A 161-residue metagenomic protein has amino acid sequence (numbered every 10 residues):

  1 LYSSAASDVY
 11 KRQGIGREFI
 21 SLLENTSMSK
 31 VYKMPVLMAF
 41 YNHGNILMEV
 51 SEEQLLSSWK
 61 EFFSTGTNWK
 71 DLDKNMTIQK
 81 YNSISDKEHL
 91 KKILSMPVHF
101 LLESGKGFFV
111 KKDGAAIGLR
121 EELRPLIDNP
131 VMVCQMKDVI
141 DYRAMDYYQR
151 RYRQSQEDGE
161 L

Functional and structural regions predicted by a protein language model:
L1-A6, Y10: Single conserved hydrophobic/aromatic residue that forms the stacking wall/gate of nucleotide- or nucleobase-binding
R17-L161: Short helix-coil boundary/hinge micro-motifs
